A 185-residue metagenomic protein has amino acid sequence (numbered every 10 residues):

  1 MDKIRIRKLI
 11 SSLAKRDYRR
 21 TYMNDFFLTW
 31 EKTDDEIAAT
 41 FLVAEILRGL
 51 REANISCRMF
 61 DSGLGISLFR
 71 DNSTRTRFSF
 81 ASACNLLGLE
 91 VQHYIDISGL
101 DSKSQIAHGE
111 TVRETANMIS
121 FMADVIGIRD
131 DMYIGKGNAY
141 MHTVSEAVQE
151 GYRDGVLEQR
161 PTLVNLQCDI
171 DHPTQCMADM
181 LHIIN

Functional and structural regions predicted by a protein language model:
D2-F78, S82: Positively charged, low-complexity intrinsically disordered leader regions
R58-I66, D71-I184: Phosphate/diphosphate ligand-binding glycine-rich loop within oxidoreductases
